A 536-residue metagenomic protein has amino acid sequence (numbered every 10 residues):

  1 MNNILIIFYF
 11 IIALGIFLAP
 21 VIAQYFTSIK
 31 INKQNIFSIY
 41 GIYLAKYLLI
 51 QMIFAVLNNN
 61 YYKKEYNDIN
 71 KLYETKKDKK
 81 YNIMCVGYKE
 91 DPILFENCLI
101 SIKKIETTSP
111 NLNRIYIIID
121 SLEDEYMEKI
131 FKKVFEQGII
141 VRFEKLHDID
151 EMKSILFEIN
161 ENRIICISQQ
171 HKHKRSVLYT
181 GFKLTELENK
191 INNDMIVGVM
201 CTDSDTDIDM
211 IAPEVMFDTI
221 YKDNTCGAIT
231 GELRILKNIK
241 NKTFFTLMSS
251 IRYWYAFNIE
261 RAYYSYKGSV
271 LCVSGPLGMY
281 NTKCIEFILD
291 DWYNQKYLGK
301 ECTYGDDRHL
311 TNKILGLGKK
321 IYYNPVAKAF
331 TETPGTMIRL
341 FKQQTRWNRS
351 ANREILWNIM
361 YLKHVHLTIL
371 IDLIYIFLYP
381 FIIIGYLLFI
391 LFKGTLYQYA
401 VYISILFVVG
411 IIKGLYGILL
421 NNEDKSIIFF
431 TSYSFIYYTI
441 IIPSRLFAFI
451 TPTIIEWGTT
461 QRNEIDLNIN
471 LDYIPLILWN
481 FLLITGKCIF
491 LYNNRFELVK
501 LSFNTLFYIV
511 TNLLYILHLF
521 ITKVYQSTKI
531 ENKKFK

Functional and structural regions predicted by a protein language model:
M1-Y9, K363-L378, T460-T485: Loop-to-transmembrane boundary segments
N2-I12, C302, T336-R339, V365-I369 (+1 more regions): Alpha-helical transmembrane segments of integral membrane proteins, especially early/N-terminal helices
N2-K104: N-proximal low-complexity "stem/linker" segments adjacent to membrane-targeting elements
P20-S38, I42, D372-E456, D472-F535: Membrane-embedded multi-pass helical conduit in multi-pass membrane proteins, especially envelope-biosynthetic
M52, L247, Q343, W347 (+4 more regions): Low-complexity, intrinsically disordered, cysteine-poor segments enriched in small/polar and charged residues
Y66-L378, K534-F535: Non-transmembrane catalytic domains and loops of membrane-associated enzymes and transporters that build or traffic
L72-K89, T439-F449, L467-I477: Cytosolic juxtamembrane regulatory segments of multi-pass membrane proteins
I115-I118, V326, I450-L471: Membrane-interface alpha-helices
